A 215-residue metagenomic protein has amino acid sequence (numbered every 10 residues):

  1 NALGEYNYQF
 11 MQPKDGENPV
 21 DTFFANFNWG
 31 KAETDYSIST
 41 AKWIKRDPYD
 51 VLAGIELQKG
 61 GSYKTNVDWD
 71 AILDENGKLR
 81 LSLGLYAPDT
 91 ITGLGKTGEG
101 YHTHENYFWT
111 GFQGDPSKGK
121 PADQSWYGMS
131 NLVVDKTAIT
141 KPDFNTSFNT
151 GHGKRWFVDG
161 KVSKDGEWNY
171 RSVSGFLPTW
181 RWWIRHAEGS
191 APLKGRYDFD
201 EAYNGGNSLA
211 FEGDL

Functional and structural regions predicted by a protein language model:
N1-S130: Substrate-binding surface in catalytic domains of secreted glycosidases
F10, F23-F27, W43, F108 (+7 more regions): Phenylalanine-focused residue identity feature
K59, N76, G93, F108 (+7 more regions): Residue-level detector of solvent-exposed, low-hydrophobicity positions
Y101, F112-D115, M129, H152-K154 (+4 more regions): Intrinsically disordered, low-complexity regions
D123-G128, V133-P192, R196: Eukaryotic intrinsically disordered, low-complexity regulatory regions enriched in Ser/Thr/Pro and acidic residues
G189-L215: Short carbohydrate-recognition loop motifs
